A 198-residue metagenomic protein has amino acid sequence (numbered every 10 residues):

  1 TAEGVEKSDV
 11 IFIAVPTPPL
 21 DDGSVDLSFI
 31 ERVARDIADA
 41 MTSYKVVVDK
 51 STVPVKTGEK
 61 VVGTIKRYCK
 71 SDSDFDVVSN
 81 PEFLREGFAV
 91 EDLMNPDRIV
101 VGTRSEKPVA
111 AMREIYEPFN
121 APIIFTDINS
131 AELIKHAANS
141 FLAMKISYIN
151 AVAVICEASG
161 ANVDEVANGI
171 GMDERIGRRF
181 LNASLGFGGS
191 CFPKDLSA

Functional and structural regions predicted by a protein language model:
T1-A198: Structural/interface elements that position substrates and couple domains in central-metabolism enzymes
